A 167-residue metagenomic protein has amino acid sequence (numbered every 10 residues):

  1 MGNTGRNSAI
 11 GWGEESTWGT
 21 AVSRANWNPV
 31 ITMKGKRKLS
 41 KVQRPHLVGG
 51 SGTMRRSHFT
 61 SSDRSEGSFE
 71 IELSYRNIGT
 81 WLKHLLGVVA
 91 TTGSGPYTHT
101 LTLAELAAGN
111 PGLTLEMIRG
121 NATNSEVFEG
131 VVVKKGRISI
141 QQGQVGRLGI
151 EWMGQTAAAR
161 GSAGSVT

Functional and structural regions predicted by a protein language model:
M1-T167: Signature of extracytoplasmic/envelope-associated structural regions
